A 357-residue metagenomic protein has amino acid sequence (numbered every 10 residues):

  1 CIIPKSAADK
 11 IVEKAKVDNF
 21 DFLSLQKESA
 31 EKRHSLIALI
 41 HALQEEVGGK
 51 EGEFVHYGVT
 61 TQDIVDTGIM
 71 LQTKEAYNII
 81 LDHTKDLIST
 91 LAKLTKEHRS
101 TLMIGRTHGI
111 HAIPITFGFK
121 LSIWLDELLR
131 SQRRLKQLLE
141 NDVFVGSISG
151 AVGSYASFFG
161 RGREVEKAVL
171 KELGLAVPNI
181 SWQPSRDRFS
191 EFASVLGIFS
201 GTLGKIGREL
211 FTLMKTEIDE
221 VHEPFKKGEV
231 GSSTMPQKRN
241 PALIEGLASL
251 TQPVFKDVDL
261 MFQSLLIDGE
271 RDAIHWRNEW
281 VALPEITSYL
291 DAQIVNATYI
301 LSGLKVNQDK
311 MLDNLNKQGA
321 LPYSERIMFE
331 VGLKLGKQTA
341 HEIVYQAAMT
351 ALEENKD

Functional and structural regions predicted by a protein language model:
I2, D9, E13, K27-K32 (+1 more regions): Glycine-rich cofactor/substrate-binding loops
I2-S149, G153-Y155, R161-A168, V177 (+5 more regions): A helix-coil-helix interface module used to build multimeric assemblies and to scaffold catalytic/cofactor sites
K74-K85, A92, S122-L125, L129 (+6 more regions): Short amphipathic alpha-helical segments with heptad-repeat character
S89, K96, D126, R133-R134 (+5 more regions): Solvent-exposed alpha-helix faces
E97-S100, R134-Q137, N141, L175-N179 (+5 more regions): Conserved helix-loop functional segments at active or binding sites
F119, S190-I198, R326-K334: Short, well-ordered beta-strand elements within core beta-sheets of diverse protein domains
S131, Q183-W276: Glycine-rich anion/phosphate-binding loop at the beta-strand->alpha-helix junction
K167-A193: Amphipathic alpha-helical coiled-coil scaffold segments and their short linker/junction regions
